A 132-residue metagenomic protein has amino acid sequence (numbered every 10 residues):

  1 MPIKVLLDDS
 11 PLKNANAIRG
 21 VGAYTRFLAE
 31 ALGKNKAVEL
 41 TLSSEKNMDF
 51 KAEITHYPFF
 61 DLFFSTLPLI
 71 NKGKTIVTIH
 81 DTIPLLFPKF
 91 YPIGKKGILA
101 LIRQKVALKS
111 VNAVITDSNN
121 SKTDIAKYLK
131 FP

Functional and structural regions predicted by a protein language model:
M1-P132: Carbohydrate transferase catalytic cores enriched for Leloir-type hexosyltransferases
